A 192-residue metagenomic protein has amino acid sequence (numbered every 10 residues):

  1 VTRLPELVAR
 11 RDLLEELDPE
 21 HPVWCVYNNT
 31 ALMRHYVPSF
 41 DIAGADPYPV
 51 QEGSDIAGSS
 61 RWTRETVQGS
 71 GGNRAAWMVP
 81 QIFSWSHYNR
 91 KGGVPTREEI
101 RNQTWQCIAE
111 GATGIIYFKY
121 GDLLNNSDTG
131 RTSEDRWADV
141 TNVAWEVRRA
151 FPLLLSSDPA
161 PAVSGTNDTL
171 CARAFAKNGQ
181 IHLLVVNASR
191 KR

Functional and structural regions predicted by a protein language model:
V1-V8, D12-E20, Y48-P49: Substrate-binding cleft of extracellular glycoside hydrolase catalytic domains
L4-R10, G53-E65, T96-R101, R136-V143: Well-ordered, non-membrane alpha-helical segments in soluble/globular domains
R11-L32, G71-W85, Y117-Y120, D158-P159: Aromatic-lined carbohydrate-recognition surfaces of secreted/lumenal glycan-active proteins
C25-H35, A57-Q68, E98-Q103, D168: Alpha-helical scaffolding within the catalytic cores of extracellular/periplasmic polymer-degrading hydrolases
Y27-A57, T113, F118: Aromatic- and acid-rich polysaccharide-binding/catalytic face of secreted or lumenal carbohydrate-active enzymes
T66-E98, N126: Active-site clefts of carbohydrate-active enzymes
Y88, G93-W145: Aromatic/acidic polysaccharide-binding cleft in carbohydrate-active enzymes
T166-R192: Carbohydrate-binding surface patches
